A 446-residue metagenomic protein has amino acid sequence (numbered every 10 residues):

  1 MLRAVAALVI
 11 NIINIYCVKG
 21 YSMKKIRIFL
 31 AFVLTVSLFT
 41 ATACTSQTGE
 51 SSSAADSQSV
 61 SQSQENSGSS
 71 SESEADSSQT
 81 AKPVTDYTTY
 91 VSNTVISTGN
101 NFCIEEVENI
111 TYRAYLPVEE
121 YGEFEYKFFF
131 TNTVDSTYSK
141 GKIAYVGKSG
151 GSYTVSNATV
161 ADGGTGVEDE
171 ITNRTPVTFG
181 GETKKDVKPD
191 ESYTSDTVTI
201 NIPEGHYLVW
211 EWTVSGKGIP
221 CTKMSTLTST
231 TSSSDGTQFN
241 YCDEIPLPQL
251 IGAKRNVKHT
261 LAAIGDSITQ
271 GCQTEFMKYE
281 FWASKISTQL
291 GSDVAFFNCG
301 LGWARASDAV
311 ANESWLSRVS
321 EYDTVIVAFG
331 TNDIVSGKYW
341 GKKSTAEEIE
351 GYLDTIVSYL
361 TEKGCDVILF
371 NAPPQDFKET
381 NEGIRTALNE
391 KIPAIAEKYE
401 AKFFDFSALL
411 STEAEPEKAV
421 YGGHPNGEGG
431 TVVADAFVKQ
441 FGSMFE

Functional and structural regions predicted by a protein language model:
R3, V18-I28: Positively charged n-region of N-terminal signal peptides that target proteins for export
I12-I15, G20-S22, C44-I264, T269-Q270 (+1 more regions): N-terminal secretory targeting modules
I26-S46: Sec-dependent N-terminal signal peptides of Gram-positive bacterial secreted proteins and lipoproteins
K258-A263, I268-D354, D376-K378, T386 (+1 more regions): Conserved SGNH/GDSL esterase-like catalytic core that processes O-acyl groups on lipids and polysaccharides
T324-G330, V357, T361, L369-N371: Conserved, well-ordered alpha-helix/loop/beta-strand core segments that scaffold catalytic motifs
D354-G364, P393: Surface-exposed amphipathic alpha-helices with a cationic face
K363-D366, A401: A short helix->loop->beta-strand "cap" motif at the edges of active sites that frequently abuts
P373-E446: Catalytic His-Asp segment of secreted/periplasmic serine-dependent ester chemistry enzymes
